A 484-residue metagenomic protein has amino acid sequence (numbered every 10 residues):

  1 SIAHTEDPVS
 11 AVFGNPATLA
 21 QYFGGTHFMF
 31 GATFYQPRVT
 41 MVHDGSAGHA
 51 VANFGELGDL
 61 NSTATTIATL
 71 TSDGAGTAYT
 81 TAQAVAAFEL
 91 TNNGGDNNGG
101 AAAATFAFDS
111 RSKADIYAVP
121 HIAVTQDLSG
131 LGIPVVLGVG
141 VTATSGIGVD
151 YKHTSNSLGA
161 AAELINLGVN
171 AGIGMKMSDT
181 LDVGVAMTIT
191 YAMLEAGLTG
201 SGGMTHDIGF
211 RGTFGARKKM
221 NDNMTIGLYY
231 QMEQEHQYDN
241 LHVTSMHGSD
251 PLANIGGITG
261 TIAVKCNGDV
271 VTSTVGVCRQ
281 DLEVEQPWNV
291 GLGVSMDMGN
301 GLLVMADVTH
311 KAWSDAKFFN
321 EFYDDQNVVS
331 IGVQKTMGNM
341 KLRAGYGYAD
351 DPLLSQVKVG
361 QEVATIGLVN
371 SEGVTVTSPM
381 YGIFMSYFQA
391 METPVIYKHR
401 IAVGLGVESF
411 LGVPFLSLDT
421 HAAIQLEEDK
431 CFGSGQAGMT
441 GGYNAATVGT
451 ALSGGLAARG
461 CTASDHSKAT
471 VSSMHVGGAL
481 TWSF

Functional and structural regions predicted by a protein language model:
S1-G130, D350, E392-I396: N-terminal, post-signal peptide beta-strand-biased segments of exported outer-membrane/organellar beta-barrel and other
D7, T71-N93, T105, Y117-F484: Outer-membrane beta-barrel porins/channels
